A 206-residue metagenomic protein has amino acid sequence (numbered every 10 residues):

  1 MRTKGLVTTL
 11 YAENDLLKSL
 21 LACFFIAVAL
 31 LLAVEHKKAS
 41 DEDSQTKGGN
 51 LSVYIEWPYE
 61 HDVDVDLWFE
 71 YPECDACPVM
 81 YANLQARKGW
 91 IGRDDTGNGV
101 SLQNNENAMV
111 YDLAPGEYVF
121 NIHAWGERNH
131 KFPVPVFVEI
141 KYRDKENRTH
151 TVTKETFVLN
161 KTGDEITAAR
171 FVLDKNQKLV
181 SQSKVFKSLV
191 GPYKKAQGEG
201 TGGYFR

Functional and structural regions predicted by a protein language model:
K4-F24: N-terminal Sec-pathway targeting helices
C23, A29-R206: Intrinsic-disorder/low-complexity signal
